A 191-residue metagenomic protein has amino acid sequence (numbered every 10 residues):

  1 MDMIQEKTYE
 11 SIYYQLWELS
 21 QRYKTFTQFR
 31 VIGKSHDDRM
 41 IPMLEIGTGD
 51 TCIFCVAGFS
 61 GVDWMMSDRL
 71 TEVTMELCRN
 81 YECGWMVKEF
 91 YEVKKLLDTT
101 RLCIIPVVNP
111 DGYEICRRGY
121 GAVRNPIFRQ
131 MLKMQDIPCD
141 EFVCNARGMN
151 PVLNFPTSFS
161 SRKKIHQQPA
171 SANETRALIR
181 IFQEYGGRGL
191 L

Functional and structural regions predicted by a protein language model:
M1-I41: Short glycine- and acidic-rich boundary segments immediately preceding or forming the N-terminal edge of structured
R22, K34-H36, I46, K95 (+1 more regions): Generic structural signal for beta-strand residues in well-ordered domains
H36-M43, Y113-R117: Short, solvent-exposed polar/charged micro-motifs at secondary-structure junctions
P42-D50: Short beta-strand-to-loop junctions in surface cap/lid or active-site-entrance loops
D50, W64-L191: Active-site/substrate-binding loop(s) of hydrolase catalytic cores
C52-C55: Conserved beta-strand elements of the Class I
